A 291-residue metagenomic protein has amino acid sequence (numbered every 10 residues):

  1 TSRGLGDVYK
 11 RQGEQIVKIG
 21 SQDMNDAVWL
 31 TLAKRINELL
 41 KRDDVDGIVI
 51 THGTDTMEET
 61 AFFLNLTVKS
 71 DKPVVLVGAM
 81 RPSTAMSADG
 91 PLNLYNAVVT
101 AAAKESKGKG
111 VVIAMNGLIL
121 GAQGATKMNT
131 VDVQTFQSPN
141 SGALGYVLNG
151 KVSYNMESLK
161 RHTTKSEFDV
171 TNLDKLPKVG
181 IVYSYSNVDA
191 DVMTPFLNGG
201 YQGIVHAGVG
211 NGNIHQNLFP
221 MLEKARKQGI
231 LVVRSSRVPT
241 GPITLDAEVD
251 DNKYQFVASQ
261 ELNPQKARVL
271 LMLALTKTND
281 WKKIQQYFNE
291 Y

Functional and structural regions predicted by a protein language model:
T1-Y9: Single conserved hydrophobic/aromatic residue that forms the stacking wall/gate of nucleotide- or nucleobase-binding
G13-L39, I181-L197: Glycine-rich oxoanion-binding loops at beta->alpha junctions
I50-K72, I214-E223: Short Gly/Thr/Asp-enriched flexible loops that form oxyanion-binding sites at enzyme active sites
T56, F62-V75, G90-N96, K127-T135 (+1 more regions): A glycine- and small-aliphatic-rich helix-loop capping segment at beta-alpha/alpha-beta transitions that lines
A61-L92, V99-A102, K227-S236: Short, acidic/small-residue loops that bind anionic groups at enzyme active sites
K104-M156: Conserved anion/nucleotide-ligand pocket segment
E157-F168, L176-L197, N213-H215: A general structural motif
N211-Y291: C-terminal non-catalytic interaction/assembly regions of soluble proteins
